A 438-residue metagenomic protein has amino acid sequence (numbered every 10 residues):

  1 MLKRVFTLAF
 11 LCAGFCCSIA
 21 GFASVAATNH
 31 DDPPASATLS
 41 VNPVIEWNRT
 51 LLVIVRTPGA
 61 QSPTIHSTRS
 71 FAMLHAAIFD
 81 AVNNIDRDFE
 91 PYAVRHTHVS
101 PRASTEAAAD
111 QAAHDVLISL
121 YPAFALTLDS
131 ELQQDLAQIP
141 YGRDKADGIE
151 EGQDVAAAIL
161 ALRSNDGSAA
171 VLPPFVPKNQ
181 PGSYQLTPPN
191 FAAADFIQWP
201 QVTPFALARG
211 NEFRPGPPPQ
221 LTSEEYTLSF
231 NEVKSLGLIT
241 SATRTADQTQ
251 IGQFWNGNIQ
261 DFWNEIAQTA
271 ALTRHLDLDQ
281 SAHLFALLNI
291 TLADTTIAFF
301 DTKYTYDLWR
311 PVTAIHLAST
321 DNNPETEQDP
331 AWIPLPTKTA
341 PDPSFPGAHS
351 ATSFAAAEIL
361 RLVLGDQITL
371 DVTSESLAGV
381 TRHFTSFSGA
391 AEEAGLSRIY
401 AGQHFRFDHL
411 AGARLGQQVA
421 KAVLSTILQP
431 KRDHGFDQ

Functional and structural regions predicted by a protein language model:
M1-A9: Bacterial N-terminal signal peptides that target proteins for export
L8-A9, A23, S168, F354: Intrinsically disordered, low-complexity segments enriched in polar/charged small residues
A9-A20: Bacterial N-terminal signal peptides
I19-H30: Signal peptide processing junction and immediate N-terminal pro/mature segment of secreted/exported proteins
T28-Q438: Acidic/polar surface patches and capping/hinge elements
